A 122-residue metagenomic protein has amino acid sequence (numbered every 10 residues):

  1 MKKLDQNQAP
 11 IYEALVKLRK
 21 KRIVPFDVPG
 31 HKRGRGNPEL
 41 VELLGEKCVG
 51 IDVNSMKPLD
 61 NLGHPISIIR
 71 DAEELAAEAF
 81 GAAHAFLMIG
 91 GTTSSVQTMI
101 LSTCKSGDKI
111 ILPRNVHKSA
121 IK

Functional and structural regions predicted by a protein language model:
M1-I51: N-terminal glycine-rich, Lys/His-bearing helix-loop that initiates the first secondary-structure elements of many
L4, Q8-I11, L62-P65, I69 (+2 more regions): Generic structural signal for well-ordered, non-membrane alpha-helical segments in soluble metabolic enzymes
A14, E74-L75, T98: Alpha-helical scaffold segments in soluble metabolic enzymes
E46-S94: Conserved N-terminal alpha-helix of the aminotransferase class I/II PLP-enzyme fold
A79, L101-C104: Glycine-rich helix-loop-beta junction characteristic of Rossmann-like nucleotide cofactor-binding loops
T92-V96, H117-S119: Short acidic loop-to-helix transition motifs that present clustered carboxylates
T98-L101, K122: Short acidic, glycine/serine/threonine-rich loops at helix termini
C104-I121: Conserved PLP-anchoring active-site segment centered on the Schiff-base-forming lysine
